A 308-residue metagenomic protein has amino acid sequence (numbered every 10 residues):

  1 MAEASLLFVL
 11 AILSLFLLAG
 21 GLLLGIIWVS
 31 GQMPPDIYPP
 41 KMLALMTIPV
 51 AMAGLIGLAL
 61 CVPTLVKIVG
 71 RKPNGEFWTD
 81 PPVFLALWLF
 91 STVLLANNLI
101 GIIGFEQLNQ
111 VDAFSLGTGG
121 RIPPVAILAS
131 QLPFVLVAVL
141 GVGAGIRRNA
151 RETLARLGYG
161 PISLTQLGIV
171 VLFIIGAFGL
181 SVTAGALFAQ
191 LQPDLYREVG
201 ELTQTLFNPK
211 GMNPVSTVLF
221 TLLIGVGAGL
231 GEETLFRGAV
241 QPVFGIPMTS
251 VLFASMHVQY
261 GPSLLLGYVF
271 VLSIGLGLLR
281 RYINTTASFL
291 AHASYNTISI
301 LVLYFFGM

Functional and structural regions predicted by a protein language model:
S5, V9-I37, I175-M308: Transmembrane helix-loop-helix hairpins at the membrane interface of multi-pass integral membrane proteins
F8-A11, Y38-I56, I122-V135: Alpha-helical transmembrane segments of polytopic membrane proteins
I12-L13, V62, L157: Membrane-embedded alpha-helical segments of small multi-pass membrane proteins
Q32-Y38, I48, A53, I68-D80: Internal, well-ordered domain-core segments that constitute the primary functional module of diverse proteins
P39, P73-F90, L94-L132, G143-G227: Juxtamembrane helix-loop-helix connectors linking adjacent transmembrane helices in multi-pass membrane enzymes
M52-R71, V137-A150: Membrane-water interface of transmembrane alpha-helices
